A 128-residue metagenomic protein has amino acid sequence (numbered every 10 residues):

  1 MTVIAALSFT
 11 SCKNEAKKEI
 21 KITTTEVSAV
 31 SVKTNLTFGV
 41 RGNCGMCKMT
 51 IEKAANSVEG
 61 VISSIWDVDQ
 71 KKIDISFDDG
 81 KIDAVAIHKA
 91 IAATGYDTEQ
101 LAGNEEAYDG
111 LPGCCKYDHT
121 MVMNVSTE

Functional and structural regions predicted by a protein language model:
L7-S11: C-terminal motif of bacterial Sec signal peptides marking the signal peptidase cleavage site
K13-V27: Short, low-complexity, disordered segments immediately C-terminal to signal peptides in bacterial exported proteins
A29-D69: Post-signal-peptide N-terminal segment of Sec-exported extracytoplasmic proteins
I51-E52, A86-T94: Short amphipathic alpha-helices in soluble, non-transmembrane regions that often serve as interface/regulatory elements
V68-S76, E105-G113: Surface-exposed aromatic
D78-A84: Helix N-cap motif at beta-to-alpha junctions
G95-A107: Conserved short beta-strand edge segments in small beta-sheet-based binding/regulatory domains
D109-E128: Short, low-order "capping/linker" segments at domain edges
